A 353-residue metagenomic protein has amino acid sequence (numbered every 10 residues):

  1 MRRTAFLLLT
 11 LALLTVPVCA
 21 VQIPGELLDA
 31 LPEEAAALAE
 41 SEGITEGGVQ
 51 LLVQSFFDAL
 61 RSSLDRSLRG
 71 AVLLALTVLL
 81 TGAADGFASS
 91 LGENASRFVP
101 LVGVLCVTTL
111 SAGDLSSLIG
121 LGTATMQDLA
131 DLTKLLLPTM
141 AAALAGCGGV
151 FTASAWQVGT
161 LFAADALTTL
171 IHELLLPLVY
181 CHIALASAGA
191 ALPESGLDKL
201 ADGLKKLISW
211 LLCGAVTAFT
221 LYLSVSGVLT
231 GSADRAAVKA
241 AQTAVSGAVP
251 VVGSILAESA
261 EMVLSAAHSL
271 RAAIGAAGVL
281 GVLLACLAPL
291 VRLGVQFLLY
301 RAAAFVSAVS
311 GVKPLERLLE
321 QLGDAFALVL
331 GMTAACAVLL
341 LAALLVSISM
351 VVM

Functional and structural regions predicted by a protein language model:
M1-P100, G113-T133, G148-L161, D165 (+6 more regions): Gly/Ser-rich, low-complexity
T77-T81, A112-I119, T139, A143 (+8 more regions): Alpha-helical transmembrane segments of polytopic integral membrane proteins, especially the permease/helical cores
L105-D114, T133-F151, L170-I183, S187: Mid-bilayer segments of alpha-helical transmembrane spans in multi-pass integral membrane proteins that mediate
L132-L136, A143, F305-V309, K313: Extended, low-complexity, charged alpha-helical tracts that assemble into coiled-coils or amphipathic helices used
T160-L221: Loop-centered beta-sheet repeat module
L174, L211, A215, L270 (+3 more regions): Hydrophobic transmembrane alpha-helical segments of multi-pass transport and channel proteins
L204, S310-G331: Interfacial loop-to-transmembrane junctions
A272-K313: Helical hairpin unit composed of two closely spaced alpha helices linked by a short loop
